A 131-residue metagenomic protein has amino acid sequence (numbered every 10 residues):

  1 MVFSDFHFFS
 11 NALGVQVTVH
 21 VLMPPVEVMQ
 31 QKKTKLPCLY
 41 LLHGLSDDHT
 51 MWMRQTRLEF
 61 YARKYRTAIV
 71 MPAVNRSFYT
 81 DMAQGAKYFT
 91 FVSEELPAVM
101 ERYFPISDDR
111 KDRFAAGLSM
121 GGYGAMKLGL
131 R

Functional and structural regions predicted by a protein language model:
M1-R131: Non-catalytic cap/lid and distal C-terminal segments of serine-dependent acyl enzymes
